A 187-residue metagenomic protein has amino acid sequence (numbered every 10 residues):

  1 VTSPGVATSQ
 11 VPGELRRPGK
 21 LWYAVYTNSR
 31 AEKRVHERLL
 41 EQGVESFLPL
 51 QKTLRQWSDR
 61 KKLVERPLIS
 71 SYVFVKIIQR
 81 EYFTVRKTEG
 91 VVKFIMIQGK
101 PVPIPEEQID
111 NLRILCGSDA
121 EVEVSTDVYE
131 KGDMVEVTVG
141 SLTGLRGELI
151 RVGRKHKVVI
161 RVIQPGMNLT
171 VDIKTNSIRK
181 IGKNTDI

Functional and structural regions predicted by a protein language model:
V1-M134, L149, V159-I187: Acidic-enriched and Gly/Ser
K131, T138-L145: Short coil-to-beta-strand transition motifs
L145-R151: Short beta-strand-centered aromatic/proline hotspots
K155-K157: A generic structural signal for beta-strand entry/edge sites
